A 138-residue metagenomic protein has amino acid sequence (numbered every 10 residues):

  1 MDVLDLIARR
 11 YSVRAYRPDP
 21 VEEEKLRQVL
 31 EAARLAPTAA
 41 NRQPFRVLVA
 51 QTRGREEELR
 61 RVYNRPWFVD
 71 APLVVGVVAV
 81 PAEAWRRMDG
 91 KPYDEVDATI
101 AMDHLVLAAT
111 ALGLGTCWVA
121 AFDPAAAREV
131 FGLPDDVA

Functional and structural regions predicted by a protein language model:
M1-K25: Specificity-determining recognition surfaces
K25-E31, L35-A101: Glycine/small-residue-rich phosphate/adenosyl-binding loop
R46, F122-P124: Residue-level "edge-of-site" marker
A79, A121-F122: Short secondary-structure boundary segments
M102-T110: Acidic, metal-associated active-site segment
G113: Structured binding elements
T116-A120: Short beta-strand segments at enzyme active-site cores
A127-A138: Short, electropositive alpha-helical surface patch
